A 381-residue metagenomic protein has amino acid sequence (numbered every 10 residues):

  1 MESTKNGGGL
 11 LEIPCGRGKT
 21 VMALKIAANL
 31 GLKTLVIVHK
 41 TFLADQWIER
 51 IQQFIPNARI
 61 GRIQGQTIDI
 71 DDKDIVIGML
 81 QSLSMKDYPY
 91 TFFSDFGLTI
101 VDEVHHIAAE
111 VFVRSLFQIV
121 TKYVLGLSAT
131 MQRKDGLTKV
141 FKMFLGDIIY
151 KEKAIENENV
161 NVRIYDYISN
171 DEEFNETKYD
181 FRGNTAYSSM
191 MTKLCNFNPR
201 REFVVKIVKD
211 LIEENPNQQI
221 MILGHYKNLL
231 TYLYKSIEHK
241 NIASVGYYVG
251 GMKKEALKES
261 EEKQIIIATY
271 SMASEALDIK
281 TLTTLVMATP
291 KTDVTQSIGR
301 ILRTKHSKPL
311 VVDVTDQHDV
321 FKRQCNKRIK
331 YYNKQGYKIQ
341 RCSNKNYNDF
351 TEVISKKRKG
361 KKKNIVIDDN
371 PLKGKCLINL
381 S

Functional and structural regions predicted by a protein language model:
K5-A27: Walker A/P-loop
A27, F181-H225, Y232-K235: Conserved interdomain hinge at the start of the Helicase C-terminal
K33-K40, I51, N217-Y226, Y248: Conserved RecA-like ASCE P-loop NTPase motor core of nucleic-acid helicases/translocases
D45, A58-D71, Y88, Q219-M221 (+2 more regions): Conserved helicase ATPase core of P-loop NTP-dependent helicases/translocases
Q64-L98, A109-R114: Conserved helix/coil segment N-terminal to the catalytic DExD/H
G97-L98, H105-D166, Y332: Post-DEXD/H (motif II) to motif III coupling segment of the RecA-like Helicase ATP-binding lobe
T130, G246, G250-K338: Conserved RecA-like P-loop NTPase helicase motor core
K139-I164, D171-N175, T295, R303-I367: A conserved SF2-helicase RecA2
